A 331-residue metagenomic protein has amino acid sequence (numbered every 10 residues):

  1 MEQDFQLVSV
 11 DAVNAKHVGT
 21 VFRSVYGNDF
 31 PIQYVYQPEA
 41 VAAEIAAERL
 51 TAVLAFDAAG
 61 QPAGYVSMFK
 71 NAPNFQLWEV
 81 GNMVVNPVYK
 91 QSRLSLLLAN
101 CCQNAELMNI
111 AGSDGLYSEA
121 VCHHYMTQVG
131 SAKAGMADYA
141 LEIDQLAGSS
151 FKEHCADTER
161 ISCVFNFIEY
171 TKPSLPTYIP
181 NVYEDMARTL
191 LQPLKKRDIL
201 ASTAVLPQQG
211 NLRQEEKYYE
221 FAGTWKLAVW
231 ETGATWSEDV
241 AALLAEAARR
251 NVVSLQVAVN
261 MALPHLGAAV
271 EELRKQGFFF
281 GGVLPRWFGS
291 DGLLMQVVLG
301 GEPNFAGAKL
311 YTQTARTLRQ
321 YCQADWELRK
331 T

Functional and structural regions predicted by a protein language model:
M1-D4, D11-G27, S174-L206, N211 (+1 more regions): A short, well-structured alpha-helix characteristic of acyl/acetyltransferase catalytic modules
F5, S9-Y89, A120-V121, E215-T224 (+4 more regions): A conserved beta-strand-loop-helix scaffold within acyl/acetyltransferase catalytic domains
V80, Q91-C102, M108-N109: Glycine-rich acyl-CoA binding loop
E106-V121, R250-N260: Conserved GNAT acetyl-CoA-binding A-motif
Y117-E119, G135-C155, F279-S290: Conserved catalytic-core motifs of GNAT/GCN5-like acyltransferases
C122-A140, S150, P264-F280: Conserved active-site alpha-helix within GNAT-family acetyltransferase domains
L146-P180, G289-T317: C-terminal "cap" of GNAT-fold acetyltransferases
R188-G282, R286: Non-catalytic interaction/regulatory modules that flank or connect domains
